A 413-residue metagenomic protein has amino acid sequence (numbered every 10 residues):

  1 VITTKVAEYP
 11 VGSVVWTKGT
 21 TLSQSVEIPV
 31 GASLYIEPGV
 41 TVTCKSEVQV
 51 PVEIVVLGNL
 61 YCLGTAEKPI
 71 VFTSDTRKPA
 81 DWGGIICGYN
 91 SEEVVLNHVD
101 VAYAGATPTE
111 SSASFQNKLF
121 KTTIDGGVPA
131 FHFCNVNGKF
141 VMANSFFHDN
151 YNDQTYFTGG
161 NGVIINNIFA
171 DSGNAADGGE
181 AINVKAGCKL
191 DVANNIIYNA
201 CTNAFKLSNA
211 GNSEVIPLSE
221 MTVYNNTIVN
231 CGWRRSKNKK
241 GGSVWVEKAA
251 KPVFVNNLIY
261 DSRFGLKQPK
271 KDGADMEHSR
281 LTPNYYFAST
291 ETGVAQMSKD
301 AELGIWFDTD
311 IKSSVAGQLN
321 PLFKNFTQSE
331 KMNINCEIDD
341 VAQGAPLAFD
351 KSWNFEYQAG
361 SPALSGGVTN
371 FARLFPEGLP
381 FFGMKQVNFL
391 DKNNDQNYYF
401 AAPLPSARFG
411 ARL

Functional and structural regions predicted by a protein language model:
I2-E37, V42-G64, P69-L413: Extracellular beta-rich repeat passengers
